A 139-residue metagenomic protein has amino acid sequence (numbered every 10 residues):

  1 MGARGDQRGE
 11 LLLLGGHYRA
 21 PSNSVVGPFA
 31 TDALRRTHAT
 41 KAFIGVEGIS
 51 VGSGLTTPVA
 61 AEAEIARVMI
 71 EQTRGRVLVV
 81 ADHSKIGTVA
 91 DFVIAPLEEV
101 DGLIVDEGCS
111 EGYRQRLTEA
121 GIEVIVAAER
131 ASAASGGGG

Functional and structural regions predicted by a protein language model:
M1-G139: Conserved phosphate- and dinucleotide-binding cores of soluble alpha/beta proteins, encompassing both enzyme active
